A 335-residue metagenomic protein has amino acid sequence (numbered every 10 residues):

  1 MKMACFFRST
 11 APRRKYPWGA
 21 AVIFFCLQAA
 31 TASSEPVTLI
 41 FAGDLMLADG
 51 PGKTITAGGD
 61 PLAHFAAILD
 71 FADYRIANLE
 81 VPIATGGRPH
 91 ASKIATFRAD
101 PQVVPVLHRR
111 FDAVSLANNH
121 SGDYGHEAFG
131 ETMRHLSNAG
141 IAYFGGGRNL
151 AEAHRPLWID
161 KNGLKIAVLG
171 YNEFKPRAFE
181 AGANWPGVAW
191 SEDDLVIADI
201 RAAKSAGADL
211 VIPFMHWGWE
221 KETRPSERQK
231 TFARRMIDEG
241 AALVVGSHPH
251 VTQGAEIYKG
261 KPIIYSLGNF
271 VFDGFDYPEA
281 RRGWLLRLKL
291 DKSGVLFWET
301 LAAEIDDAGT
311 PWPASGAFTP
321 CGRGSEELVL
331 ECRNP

Functional and structural regions predicted by a protein language model:
M1-R13: N-terminal secretory signal peptides that target proteins for export/translocation
F6, A30-S34: N-terminal secretory targeting signals
G19-Q28: Bacterial N-terminal signal peptides
S33-P335: Acidic, metal/ion-coordinating pockets
